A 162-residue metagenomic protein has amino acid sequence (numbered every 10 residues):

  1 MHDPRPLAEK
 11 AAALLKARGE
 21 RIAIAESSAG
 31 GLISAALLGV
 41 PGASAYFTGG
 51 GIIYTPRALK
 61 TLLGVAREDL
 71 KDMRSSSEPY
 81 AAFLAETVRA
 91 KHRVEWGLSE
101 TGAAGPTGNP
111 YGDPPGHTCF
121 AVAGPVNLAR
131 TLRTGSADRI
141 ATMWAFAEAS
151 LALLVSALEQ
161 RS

Functional and structural regions predicted by a protein language model:
M1-S162: Short alpha-helical segments enriched in small residues
